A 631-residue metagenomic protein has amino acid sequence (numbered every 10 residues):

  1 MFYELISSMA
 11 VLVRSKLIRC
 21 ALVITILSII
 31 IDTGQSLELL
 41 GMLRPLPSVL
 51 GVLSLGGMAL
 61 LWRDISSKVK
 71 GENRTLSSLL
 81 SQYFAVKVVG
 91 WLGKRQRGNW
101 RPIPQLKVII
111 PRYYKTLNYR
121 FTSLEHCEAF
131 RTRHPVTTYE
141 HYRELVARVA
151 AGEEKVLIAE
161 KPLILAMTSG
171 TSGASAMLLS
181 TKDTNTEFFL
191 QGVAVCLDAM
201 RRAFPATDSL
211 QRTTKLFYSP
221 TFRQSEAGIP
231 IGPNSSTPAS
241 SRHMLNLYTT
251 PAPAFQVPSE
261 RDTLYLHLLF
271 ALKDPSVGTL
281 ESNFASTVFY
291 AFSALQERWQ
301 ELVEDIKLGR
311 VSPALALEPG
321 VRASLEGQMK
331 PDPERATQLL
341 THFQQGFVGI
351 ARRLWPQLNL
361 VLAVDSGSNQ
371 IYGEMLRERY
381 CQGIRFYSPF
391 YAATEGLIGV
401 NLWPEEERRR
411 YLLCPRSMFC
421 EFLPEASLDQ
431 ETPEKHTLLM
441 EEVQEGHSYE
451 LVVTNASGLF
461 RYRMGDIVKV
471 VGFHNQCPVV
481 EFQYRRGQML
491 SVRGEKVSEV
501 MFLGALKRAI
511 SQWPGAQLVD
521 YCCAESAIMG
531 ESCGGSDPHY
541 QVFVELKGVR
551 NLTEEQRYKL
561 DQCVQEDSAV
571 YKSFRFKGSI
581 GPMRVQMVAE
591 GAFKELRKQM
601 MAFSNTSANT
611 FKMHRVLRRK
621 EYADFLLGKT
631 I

Functional and structural regions predicted by a protein language model:
M1-S77: Terminal single-pass membrane anchor helices
D32, L40, G56-P111, T116-Y119 (+2 more regions): Active-site glycine/GP-rich loop and adjacent strand/helix microenvironment that borders small-molecule binding pockets
V49-V52, T186, K496, V500: Short, conserved loop/turn and helix-capping segments at secondary-structure boundaries that abut family-defining
P104-V108, R112-L165, M177-D183, E187 (+2 more regions): Active-site diphosphate/adenylate-binding microenvironment
H126-P135, K215-Y218, G581-Q586: Amphipathic alpha-helical surface "interface" segments used for docking/oligomerization or membrane association within
I164-A176, W355-Q357, P538-Q541: Glycine-rich, often proline-containing surface loops adjacent to acidic residues and nearby aromatics that form
L165-S175, T181, A291, A392-G396 (+1 more regions): Ser/Thr-glycine-rich phosphate-binding loops at phosphate-binding pockets of nucleotides, nucleotide cofactors
G170-P230, A254, D274: Conserved adenylate-forming
